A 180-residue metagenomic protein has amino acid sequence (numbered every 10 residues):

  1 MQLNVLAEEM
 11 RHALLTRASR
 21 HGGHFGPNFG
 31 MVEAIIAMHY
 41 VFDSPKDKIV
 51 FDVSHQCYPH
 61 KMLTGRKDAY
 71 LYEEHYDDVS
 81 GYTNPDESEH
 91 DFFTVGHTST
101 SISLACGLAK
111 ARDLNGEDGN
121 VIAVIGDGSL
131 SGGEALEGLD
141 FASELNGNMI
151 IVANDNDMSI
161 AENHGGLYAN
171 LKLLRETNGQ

Functional and structural regions predicted by a protein language model:
L3-A7, H12, H24-L145: Cofactor-binding active-site loop characterized by glycine-rich and histidine/acidic residues
L14-L15, N170: A short hydrophobic/aromatic micro-motif that marks alpha-helical segments and, especially, helix-coil
R17-G22: Active-site flanking loop/helix segments enriched in acidic
D52, I122-I125, I150-N154, A161: Generic beta-strand/beta-sheet core signal
Y76-S80, I150-A153, T177-Q180: Short, surface-exposed, polar/charged, turn-prone segments marking secondary-structure boundaries
E137, F141-G147, A153-H164: Glycine-rich, acidic loop regions that bind phosphate or pyrophosphate groups
N156-Q180: Long, well-ordered, tryptophan-enriched scaffold segments
